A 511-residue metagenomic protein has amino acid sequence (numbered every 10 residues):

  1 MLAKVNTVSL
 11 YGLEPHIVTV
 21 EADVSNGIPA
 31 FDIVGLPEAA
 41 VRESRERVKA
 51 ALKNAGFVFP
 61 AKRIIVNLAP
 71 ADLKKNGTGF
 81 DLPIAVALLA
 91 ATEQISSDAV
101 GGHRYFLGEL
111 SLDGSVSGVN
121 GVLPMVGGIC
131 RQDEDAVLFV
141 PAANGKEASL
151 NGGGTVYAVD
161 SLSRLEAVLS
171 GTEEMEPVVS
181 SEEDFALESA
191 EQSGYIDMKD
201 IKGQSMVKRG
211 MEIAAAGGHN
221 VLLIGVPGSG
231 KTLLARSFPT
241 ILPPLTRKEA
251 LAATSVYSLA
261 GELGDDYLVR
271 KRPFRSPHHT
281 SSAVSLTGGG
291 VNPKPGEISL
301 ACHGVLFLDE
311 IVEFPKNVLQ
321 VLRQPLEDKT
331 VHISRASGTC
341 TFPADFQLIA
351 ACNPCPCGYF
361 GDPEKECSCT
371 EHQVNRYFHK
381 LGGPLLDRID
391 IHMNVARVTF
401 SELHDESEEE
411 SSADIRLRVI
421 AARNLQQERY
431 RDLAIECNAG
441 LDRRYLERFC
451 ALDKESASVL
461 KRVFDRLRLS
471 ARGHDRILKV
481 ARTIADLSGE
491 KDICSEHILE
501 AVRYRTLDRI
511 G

Functional and structural regions predicted by a protein language model:
M1-L222, S229, S334, G473-H474 (+1 more regions): Peripheral, non-AAA+ core regions of ATP-driven protein-machinery
S25, G56-F59, S96-A99, R131-Q132 (+9 more regions): Conserved catalytic network of the ASCE P-loop NTPase/AAA+ motor domain
A40-R45, P60, N67-G77, P293 (+1 more regions): Basic, amphipathic alpha-helical bundle interface domains used for macromolecular binding and assembly
L112, L306-F307, E313-F314, F400: Residues immediately C-terminal
E173-I213, G217, P244-I298: P-loop NTPase nucleotide-binding/switch module
L222-L263, D328: Walker A/P-loop
H303, D309-E310, V321: Walker B catalytic acidic pair
